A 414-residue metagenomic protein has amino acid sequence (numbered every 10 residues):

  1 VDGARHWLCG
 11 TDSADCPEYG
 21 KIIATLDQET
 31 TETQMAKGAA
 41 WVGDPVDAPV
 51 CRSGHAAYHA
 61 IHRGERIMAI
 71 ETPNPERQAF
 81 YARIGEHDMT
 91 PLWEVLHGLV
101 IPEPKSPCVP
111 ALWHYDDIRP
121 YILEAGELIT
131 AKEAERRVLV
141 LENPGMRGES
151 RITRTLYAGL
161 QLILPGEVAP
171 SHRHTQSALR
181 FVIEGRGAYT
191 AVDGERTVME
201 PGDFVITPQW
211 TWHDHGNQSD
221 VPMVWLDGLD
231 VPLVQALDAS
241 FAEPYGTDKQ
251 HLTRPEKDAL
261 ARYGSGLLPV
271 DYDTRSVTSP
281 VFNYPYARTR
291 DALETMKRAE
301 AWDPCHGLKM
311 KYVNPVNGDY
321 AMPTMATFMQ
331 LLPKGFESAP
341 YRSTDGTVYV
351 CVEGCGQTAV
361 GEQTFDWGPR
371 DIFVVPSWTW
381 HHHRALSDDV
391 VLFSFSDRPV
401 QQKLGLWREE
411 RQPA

Functional and structural regions predicted by a protein language model:
E32, R52-I67: Short, Lys/Arg-enriched N-terminal segments with co-localized hydrophobic residues within the first ~10-30 amino acids
A69-H97, P104, C108, W113 (+5 more regions): C-terminal functional regions that serve as terminal interaction/effector modules
A69-T153, E243-Y245, Q250-T324, F328 (+1 more regions): A short, N-terminal "cap"/entry segment at the start of jelly-roll beta-barrel domains of the cupin/DSBH fold
V138-G148, Y157-R173, K309-V316, F328-R342: Conserved short histidine dyad/triad with adjacent acidic residue
Q161, L179-F181, I206, D220-A239 (+2 more regions): A short hydrophobic beta-strand segment most commonly corresponding to one strand of the jelly-roll/cupin
L164-P201, T211, G216, R342-P369 (+1 more regions): A short beta-strand-loop-beta hairpin characteristic of the jelly-roll/cupin
V192, V198-Q218, D230, W367-L386 (+1 more regions): Conserved metal-binding segment of the jelly-roll/cupin
